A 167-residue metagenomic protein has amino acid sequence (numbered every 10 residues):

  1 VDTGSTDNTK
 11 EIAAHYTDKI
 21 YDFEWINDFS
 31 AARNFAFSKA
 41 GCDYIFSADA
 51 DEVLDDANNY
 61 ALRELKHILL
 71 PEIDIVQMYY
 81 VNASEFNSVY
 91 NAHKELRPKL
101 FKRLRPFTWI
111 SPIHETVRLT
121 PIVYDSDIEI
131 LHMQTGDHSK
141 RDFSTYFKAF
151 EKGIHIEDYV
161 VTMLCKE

Functional and structural regions predicted by a protein language model:
V1-D2, Y146: Hydrophobic targeting segments
D2, D22-E24, Y79-V81: Residue-level recognition of beta-strand->loop/alpha-helix junctions
D2-E11, W25, D49: A conserved acidic beta->alpha catalytic loop
D7-Y16, A57: Acidic helix N-cap motif at the loop->helix transition within catalytic regions of sugar-transfer enzymes
H15, K19-I20, P98: Acidic, glycine/proline-rich Ca2+-coordinating loop motifs
H15, N34-Y44: Active-site nucleotide-sugar/metal-binding loop of Leloir-type enzymes
I20, E24-A31, F37: A short, glycine-/small-residue-rich helix N-cap motif at loop->alpha-helix starts within glycosyltransferase
A31-F37, A48, L54-E167: Catalytic-site signature of metal-activated, phosphate-bearing donor transferases, centered on the GT-A/GT-A-like
